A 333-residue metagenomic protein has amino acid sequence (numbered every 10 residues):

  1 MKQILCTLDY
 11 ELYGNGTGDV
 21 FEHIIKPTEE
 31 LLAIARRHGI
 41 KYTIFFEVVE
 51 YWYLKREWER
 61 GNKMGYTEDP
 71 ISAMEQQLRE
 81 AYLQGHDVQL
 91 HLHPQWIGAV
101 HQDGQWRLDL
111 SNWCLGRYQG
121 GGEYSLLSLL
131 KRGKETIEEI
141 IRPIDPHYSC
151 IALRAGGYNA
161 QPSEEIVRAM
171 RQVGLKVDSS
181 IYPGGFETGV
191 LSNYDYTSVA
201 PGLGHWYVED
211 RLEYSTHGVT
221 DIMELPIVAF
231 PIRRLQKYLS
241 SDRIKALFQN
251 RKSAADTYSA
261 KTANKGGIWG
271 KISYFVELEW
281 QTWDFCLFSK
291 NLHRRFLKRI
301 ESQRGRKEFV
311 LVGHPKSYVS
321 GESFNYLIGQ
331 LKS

Functional and structural regions predicted by a protein language model:
M1-Q84, I151, L311, K316-V319 (+1 more regions): Active-site beta->alpha N-cap acidic-glycine motif
T17, H101-Q102, E164-R168: Distinct, well-ordered alpha-helical segments
H23-I24, G122-L130, F288-H293: Phosphate/oxyanion-binding active-site loops and adjacent basic polyanion-contact surfaces
T28-L32, M74-L78, L130-E138, V167 (+2 more regions): Generic structural signal for well-ordered alpha-helices, preferentially at hydrophobic/aromatic core positions
K41, D87, K176: Residue-level detector of anion-binding/catalytic polar loops
E47-N159, I181, T220, E224 (+2 more regions): Metal-dependent polysaccharide deacetylase catalytic core of the NodB/CE4 family, i.e., the active-site-bearing domain
A152-S302: Active-site-adjacent pocket scaffolds in enzyme catalytic domains
P162, V319-S320: Secondary-structure boundary/capping motif
